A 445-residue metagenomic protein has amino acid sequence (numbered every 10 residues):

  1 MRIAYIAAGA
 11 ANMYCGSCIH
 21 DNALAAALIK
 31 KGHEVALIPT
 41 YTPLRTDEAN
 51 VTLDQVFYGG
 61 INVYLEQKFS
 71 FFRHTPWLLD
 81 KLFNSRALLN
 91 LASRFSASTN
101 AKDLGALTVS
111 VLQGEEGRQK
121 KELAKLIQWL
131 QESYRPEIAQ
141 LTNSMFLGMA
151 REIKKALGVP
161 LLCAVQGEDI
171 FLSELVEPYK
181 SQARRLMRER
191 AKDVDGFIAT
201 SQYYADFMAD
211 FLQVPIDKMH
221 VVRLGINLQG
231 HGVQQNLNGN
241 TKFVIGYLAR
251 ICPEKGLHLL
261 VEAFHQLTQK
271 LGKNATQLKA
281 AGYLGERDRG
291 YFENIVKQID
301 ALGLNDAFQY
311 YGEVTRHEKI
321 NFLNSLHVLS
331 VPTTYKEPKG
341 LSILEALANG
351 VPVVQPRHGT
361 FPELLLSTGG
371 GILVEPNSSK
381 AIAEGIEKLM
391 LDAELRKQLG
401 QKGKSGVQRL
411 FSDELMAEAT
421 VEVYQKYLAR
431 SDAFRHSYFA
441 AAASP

Functional and structural regions predicted by a protein language model:
P39-K125: A conserved catalytic-core segment of Leloir-type glycosyltransferases
Y203, G225: Carbohydrate-associated surface elements
N238-K255, V261-F264, K279: Conserved donor-binding/catalytic core segment of Leloir-type glycosyltransferases
Q277-V296: Glycosyltransferase donor-sugar binding loop
F292-V314: Nucleotide-activated donor-binding/catalytic signature segment of Leloir-type glycosyltransferases, i.e., the conserved
N324-P338, V351: Acidic donor-binding loop of glycosyltransferase active sites
S367-T368, I372-S379, K388-E394: Conserved acidic donor-binding segment of nucleotide-sugar-dependent glycosyltransferases
A381, K388, L395-R409, M416-E422 (+1 more regions): A short, well-ordered alpha-helix in the C-terminal region of glycosyltransferases
